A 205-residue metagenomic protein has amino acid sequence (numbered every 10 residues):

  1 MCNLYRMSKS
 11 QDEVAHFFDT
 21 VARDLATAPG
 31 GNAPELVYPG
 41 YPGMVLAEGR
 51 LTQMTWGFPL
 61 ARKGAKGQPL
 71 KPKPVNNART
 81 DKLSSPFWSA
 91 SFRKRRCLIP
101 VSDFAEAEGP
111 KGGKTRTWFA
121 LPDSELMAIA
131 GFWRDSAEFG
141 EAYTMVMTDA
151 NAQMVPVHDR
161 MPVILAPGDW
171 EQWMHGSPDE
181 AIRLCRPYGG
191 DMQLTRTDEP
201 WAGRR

Functional and structural regions predicted by a protein language model:
M1-R205: Short linear sequence motif anchored by a di-proline
